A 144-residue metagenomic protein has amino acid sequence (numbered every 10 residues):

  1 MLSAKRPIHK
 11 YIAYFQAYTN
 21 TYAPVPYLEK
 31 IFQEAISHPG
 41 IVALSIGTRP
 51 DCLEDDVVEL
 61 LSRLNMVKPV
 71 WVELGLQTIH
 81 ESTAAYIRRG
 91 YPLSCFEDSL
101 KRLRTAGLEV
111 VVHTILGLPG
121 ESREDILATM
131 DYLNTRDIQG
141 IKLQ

Functional and structural regions predicted by a protein language model:
M1, K5-V25, G40-L53, P69-C95 (+1 more regions): Core AdoMet radical
L2-R6, I31-P39, E59-P69, K101-T105: Acidic (Asp/Glu)-rich catalytic clusters
V25-Q33, E54-R63, E124-I126: Distinct, well-ordered alpha-helical segments
H38-L44, E109-V112: Short, surface-exposed connector motifs at secondary-structure boundaries
I46-T48, L53-L64, F96, L103: Short, contiguous, well-ordered secondary-structure segments
S62-L64, Y91, T129-D131: Short, hinge-like loop/turn segments at secondary-structure boundaries
S94-Q144: Conserved C-terminal portion of the radical SAM core fold that forms the substrate/S-adenosylmethionine-binding
